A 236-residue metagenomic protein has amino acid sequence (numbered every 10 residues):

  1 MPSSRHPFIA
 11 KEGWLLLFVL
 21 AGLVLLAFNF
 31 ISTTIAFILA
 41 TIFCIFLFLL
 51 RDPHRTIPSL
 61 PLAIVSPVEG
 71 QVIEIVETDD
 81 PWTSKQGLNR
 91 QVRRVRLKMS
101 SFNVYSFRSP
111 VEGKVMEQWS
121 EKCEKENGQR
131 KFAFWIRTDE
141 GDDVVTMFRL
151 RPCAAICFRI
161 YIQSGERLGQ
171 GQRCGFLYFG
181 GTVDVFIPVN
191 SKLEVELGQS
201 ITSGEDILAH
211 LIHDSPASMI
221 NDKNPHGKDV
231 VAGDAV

Functional and structural regions predicted by a protein language model:
M1-V236: Contiguous, well-folded functional domains in the mature portion of proteins
